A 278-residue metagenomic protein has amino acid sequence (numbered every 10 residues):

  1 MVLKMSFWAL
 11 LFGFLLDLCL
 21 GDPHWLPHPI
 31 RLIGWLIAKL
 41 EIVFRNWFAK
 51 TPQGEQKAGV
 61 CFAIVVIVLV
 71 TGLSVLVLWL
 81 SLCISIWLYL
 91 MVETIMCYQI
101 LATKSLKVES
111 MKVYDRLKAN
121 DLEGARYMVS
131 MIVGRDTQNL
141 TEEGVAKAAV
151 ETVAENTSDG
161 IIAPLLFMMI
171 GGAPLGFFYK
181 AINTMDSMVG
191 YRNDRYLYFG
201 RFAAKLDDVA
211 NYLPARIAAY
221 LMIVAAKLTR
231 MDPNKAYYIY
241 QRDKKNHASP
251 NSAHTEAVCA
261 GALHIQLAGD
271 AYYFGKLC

Functional and structural regions predicted by a protein language model:
M1-F178, I182, G190-C278: Hydrophobic alpha-helical transmembrane segments
S187: Glycine-rich phosphate/dinucleotide-binding loop and adjoining beta-alpha-beta core of small-molecule
